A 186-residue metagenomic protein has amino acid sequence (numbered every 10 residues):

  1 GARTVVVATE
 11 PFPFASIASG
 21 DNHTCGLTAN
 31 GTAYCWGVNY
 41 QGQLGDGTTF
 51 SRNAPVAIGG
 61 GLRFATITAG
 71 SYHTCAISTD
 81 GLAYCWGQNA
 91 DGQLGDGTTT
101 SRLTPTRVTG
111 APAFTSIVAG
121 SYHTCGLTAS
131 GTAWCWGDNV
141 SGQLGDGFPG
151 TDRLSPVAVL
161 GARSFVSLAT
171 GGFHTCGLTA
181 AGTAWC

Functional and structural regions predicted by a protein language model:
G1-V7: C-terminal edge beta-strand
A8-Y40, T49: An edge-strand/N-cap motif at the start of beta-rich repeat modules
F12, F50, G61-F64, T100 (+3 more regions): Short coil/turn segments at the loop-to-beta-strand junctions that recur within blades of beta-propeller repeat folds
N22, G31, S71-Y72, G81 (+4 more regions): Short coil/turn segments that connect the beta-strands within blades of beta-propeller domains
H23-G26, C35, H73-A76, C85 (+4 more regions): Conserved core positions of repeat-based scaffolds
Y34-A54, Y84-T104, W136-S155, L178: Short glycine/serine- and acidic-residue-enriched loop/turn motifs that recur at repeat junctions
